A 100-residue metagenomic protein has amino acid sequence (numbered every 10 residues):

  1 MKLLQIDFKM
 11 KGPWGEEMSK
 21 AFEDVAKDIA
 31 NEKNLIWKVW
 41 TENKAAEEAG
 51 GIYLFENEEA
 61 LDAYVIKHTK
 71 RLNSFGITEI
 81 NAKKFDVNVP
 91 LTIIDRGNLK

Functional and structural regions predicted by a protein language model:
M1-E48, E58-I66, E79, K83-K100: Short S/T/G/P-rich N-terminal loop/turn motif that feeds into the first structured element of a domain
G50-Y53: A short, exposed loop/beta-hairpin motif centered on an aromatic-Gly-Thr core
T69-G76: A common structural junction motif
